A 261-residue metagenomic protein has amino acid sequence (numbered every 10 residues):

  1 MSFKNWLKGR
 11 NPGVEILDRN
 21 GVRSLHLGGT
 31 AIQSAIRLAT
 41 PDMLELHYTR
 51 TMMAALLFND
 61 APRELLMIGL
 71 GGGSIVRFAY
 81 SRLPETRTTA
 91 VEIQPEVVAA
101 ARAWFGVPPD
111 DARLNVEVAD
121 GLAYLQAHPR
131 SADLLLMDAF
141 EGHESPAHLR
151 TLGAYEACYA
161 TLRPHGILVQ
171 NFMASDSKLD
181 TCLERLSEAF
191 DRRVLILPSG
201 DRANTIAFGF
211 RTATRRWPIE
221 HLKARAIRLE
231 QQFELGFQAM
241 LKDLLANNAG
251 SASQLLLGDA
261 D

Functional and structural regions predicted by a protein language model:
M1-N20, S24, I32-A39, T205-D261: SAM/dcSAM-binding transferase cores
G13, E85-R87, D111-R113, H165 (+2 more regions): A generic structural signal for alpha->beta connector loops
N20, L27-A31, R50, L56: Short glycine-rich, polar/acidic loop-and-turn segments at beta strand-coil junctions
S24-H26, L66: Short, conserved beta-strand segments within well-ordered enzyme catalytic domains that often line or immediately flank
T30-S34, F140-H143, L168: A short, flexible beta-alpha/helix-coil linker loop
D42-P164: The AdoMet/dcAdoMet-binding core of the Class I SAM-like
P62, L114-D120, H165, S177 (+3 more regions): Hydrophobic/basic alpha-helical segments enriched in Actinobacteria
L152-R216: C-terminal substrate-binding/active-site "lid" region of AdoMet-derived donor-dependent transferases
